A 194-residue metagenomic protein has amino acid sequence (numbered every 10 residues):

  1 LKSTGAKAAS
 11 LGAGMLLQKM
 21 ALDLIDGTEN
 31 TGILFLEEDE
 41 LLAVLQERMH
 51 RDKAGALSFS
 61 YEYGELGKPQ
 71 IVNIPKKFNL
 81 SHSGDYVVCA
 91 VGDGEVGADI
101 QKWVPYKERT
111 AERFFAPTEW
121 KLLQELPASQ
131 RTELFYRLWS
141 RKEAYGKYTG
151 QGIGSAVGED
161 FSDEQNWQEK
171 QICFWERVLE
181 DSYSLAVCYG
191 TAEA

Functional and structural regions predicted by a protein language model:
L1-A194: Core catalytic alpha/beta fold that binds nucleotide/phospho-ligands
